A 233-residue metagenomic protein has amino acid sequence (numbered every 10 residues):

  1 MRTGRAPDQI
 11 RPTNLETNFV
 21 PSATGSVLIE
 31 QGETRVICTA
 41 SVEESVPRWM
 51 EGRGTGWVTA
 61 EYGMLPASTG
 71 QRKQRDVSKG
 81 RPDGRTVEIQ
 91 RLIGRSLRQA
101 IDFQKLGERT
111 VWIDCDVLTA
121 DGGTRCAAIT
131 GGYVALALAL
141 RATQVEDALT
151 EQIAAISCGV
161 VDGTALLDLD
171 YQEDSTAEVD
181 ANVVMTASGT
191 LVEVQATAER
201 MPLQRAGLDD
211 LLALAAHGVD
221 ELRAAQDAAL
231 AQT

Functional and structural regions predicted by a protein language model:
M1-E30: Short, Gly/Pro- and small/polar-rich lid/capping loops
T13-L15, S22-S26, E43-V46, R98-A100 (+3 more regions): Glycine-rich, charged/polar anion/phosphate-binding loops that engage phosphate groups from diverse ligands
N14-E16, L28-E30, I37-T39, T59 (+5 more regions): Structured core elements
F19, V27-L106, L191, Q195-A213: Glycine-rich, flexible beta-strand/loop modules in the N-terminal catalytic cores of phosphate-handling
S78-P82, C115-T124: A short glycine/serine-rich beta->alpha loop
G84, K105, G123-A127, A137-A139 (+1 more regions): A structural signal for small-residue-enriched, beta-sheet-centric alpha/beta enzyme cores and oligomeric scaffold folds
G94, Q104-A120: Glycine- and acidic-rich phosphate- and metal-coordinating loops
I129-Y133: DPxDG-like acidic metal-binding loop motif
